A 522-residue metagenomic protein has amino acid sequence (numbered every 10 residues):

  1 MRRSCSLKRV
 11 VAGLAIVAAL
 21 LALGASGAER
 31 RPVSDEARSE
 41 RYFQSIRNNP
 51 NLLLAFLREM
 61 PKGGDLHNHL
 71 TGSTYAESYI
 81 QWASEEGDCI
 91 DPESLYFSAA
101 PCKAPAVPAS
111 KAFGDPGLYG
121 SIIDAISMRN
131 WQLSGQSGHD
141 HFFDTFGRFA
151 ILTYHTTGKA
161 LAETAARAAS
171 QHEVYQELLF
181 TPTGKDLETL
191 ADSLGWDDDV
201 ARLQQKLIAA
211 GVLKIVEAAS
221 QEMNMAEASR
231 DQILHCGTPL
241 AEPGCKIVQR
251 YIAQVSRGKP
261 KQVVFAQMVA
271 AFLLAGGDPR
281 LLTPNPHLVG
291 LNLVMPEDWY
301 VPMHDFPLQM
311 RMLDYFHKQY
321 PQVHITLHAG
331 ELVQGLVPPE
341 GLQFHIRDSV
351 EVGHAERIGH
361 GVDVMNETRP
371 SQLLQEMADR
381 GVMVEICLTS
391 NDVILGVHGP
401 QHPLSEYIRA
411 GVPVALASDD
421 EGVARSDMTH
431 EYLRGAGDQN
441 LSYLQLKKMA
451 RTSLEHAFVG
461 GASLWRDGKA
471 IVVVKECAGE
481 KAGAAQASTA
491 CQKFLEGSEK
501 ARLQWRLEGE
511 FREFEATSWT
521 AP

Functional and structural regions predicted by a protein language model:
M1-R3, L23, V474: Intrinsic disorder/low-complexity segments
R2-L14: Bacterial N-terminal signal peptides that target proteins for export
G13-A22: Bacterial N-terminal signal peptides
G24-A28: Boundary at the C-terminal end of the N-terminal hydrophobic targeting segment
E29-P522: Metal-cofactor-binding active-site regions of metalloenzymes
